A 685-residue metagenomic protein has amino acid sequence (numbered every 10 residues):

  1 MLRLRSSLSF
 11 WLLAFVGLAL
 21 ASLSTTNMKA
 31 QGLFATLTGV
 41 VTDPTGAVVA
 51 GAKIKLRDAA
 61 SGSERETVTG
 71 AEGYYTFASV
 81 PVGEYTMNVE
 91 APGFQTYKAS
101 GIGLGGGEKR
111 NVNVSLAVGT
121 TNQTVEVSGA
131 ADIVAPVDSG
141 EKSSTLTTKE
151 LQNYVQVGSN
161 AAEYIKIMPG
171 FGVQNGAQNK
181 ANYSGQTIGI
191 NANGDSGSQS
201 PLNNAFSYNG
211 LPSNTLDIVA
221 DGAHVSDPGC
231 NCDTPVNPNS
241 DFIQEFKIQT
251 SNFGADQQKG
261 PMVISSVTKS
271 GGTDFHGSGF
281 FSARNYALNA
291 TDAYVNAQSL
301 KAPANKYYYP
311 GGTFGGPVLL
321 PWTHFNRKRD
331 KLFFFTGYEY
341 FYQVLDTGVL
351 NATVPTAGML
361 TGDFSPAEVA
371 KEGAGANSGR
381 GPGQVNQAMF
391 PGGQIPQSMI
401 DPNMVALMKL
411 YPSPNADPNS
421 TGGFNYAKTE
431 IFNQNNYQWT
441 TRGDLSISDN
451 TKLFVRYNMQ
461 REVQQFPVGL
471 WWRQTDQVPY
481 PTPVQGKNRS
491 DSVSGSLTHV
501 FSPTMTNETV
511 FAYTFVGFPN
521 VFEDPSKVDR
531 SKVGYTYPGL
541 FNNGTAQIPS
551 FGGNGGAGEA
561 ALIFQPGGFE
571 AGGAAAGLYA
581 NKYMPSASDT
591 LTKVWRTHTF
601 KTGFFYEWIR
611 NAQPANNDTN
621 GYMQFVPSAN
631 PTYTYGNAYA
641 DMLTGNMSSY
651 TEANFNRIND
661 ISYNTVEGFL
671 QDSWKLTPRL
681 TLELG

Functional and structural regions predicted by a protein language model:
L2-S139, S144-T147, Q464: Periplasm-facing N-terminal accessory domains of Gram-negative outer-membrane beta-barrel systems
T86, T124-E126, D217, D274-H276 (+9 more regions): Membrane-spanning beta-strand positions in outer-membrane beta-barrel proteins
N88, S115, N209, Q249 (+7 more regions): Transmembrane beta-barrel domains of outer membrane proteins
F94-S270, N285, N289, V295-S299 (+2 more regions): Periplasmic N-terminal accessory/gating domains of Gram-negative outer-membrane beta-barrel systems
A130, Q249-S251, F280-R284, G337-F341 (+4 more regions): Outer-membrane beta-barrel pore domains and translocons
I133, S278-N436, R461-Y480, F515 (+1 more regions): Periplasmic-side early beta-strands and strand-to-turn transitions of outer-membrane beta-barrels
S213, K269-G271, L319-T323, R327-R329 (+5 more regions): Outer-membrane beta-barrel channels and translocator barrels
K371-P382, K409, S413-F424, T429-Q671: Replace "related TpsB outer-membrane translocases also match" with "some related outer-membrane beta-barrels such as
